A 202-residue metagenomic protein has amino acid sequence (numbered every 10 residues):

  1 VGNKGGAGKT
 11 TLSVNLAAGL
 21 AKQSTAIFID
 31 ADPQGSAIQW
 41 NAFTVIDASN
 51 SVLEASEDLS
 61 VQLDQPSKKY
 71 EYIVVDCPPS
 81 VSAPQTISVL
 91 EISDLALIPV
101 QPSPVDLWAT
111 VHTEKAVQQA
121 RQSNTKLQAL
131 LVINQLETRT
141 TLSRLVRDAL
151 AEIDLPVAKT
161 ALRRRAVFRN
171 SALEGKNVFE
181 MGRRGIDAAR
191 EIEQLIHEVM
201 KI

Functional and structural regions predicted by a protein language model:
V1-N3, A7, V14-E91, S123 (+1 more regions): P-loop/Walker-type NTP enzyme "switch/lid" segment
F28, V75, I98, L131-I133: Structural beta-sheet core signal
P33-G35, P104, L136-R139, V167: Conserved nucleotide-binding/hydrolysis micro-motifs of P-loop NTPases
P84-P104: Inter-motif core of Ras-like GTPase G domains
W108-K126, N134: Conserved C-terminal guanine-recognition region of P-loop GTPase G domains, centered on the G4
E137, R147-N177: Beta-strand-loop-alpha "switch" segments that mediate conformational coupling across diverse proteins
N170-E193: Inter-lobe coupling/hinge region of RecA-like P-loop helicase motors
